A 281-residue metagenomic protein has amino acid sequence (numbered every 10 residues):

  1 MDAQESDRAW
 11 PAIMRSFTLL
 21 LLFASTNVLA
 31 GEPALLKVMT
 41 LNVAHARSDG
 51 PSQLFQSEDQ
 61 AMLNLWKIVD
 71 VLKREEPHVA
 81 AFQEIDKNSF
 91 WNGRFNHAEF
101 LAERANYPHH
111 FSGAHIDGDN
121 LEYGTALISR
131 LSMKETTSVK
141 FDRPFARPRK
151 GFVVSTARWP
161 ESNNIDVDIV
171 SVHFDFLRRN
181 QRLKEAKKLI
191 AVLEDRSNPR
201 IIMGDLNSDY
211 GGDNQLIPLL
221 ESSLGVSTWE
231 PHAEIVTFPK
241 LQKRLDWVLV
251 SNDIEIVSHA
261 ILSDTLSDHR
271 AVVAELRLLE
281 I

Functional and structural regions predicted by a protein language model:
M14-L20: Sec-dependent signal peptide recognition, specifically the positively charged N-region followed immediately by
V28-R104, D117, K187, L279-I281: N-terminal, active-site-proximal structural segment of metallo-dependent hydrolase catalytic domains
L35, I85-D166, A260-S263: Structured beta-strand-rich core segments of catalytic domains in phosphoester-bond hydrolases
T40, V79-A81, F111-S112, D168-S171 (+1 more regions): Structural recognition of the beta-strand scaffold that forms the well-ordered cores of secreted hydrolase catalytic
L41-V43, I85, V172-F174, D205-L206: Active-site metal-binding loops of divalent metal-dependent hydrolases
T156-W159, N180, K184-K187, A191-I201 (+1 more regions): Metal-dependent phosphoester-hydrolase catalytic domains
